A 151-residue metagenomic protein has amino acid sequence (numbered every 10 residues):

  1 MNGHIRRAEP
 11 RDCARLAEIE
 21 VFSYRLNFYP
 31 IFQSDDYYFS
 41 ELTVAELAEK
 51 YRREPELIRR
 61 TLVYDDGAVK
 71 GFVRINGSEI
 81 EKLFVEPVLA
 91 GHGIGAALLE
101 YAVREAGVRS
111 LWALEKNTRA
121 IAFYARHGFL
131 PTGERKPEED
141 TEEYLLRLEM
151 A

Functional and structural regions predicted by a protein language model:
M1-R11: Conserved N-terminal entry element of GNAT/NAT acetyltransferase domains
V21-Y51: Conserved GNAT-fold acetyl-CoA-binding loop/helix
V44-L62, E79: A short helix-loop-beta-strand connector motif used in the catalytic cores of GNAT acetyltransferases and, in some
R59-G71: Conserved beta-hairpin
N76-A90, A113-L114: A short, internal acetyl-CoA/4′-phosphopantetheine-binding micro-motif in the GNAT/acyltransferase core
G91-R104, A122, R126: Conserved acetyl-CoA-binding loop-helix of GNAT-fold acetyltransferases
R104-K116: Conserved GNAT acetyl-CoA-binding A-motif
W112-L114, L130-L146: Conserved catalytic-core motifs of GNAT/GCN5-like acyltransferases
